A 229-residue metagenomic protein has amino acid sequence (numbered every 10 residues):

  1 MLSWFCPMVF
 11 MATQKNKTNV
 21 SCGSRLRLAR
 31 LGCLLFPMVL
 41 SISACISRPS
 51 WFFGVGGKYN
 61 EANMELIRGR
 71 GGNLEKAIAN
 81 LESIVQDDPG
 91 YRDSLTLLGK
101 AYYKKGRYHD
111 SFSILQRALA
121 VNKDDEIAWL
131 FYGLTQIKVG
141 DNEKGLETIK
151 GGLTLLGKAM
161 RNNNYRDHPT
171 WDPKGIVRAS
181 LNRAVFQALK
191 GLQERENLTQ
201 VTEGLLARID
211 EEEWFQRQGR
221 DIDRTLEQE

Functional and structural regions predicted by a protein language model:
G54-D87: Alpha-helical segment of the N-proximal tetratricopeptide repeat
S83-Q86, Q116-A120, T154: Conserved structural position within tetratricopeptide repeats
L134-R161, V185-F186, K190: TPR/TPR-like (Sel1-like) alpha-helical repeat modules
R161-E229: Terminal, low-structured helical/coil segments at or just beyond the last alpha-helical repeat
